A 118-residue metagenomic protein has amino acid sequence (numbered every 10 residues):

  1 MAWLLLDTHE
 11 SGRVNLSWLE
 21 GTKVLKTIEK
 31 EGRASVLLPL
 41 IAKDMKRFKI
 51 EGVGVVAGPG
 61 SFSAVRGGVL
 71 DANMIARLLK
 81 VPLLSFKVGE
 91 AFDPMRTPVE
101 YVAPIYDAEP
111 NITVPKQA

Functional and structural regions predicted by a protein language model:
M1-K49, S63, L78-A118: Oxyanion-binding and handling regions
L25-K26, V56-G58: A short, structure-level motif marking secondary-structure boundaries and short turns
G52-A57, S63-V81: DPxDG-like acidic metal-binding loop motif
